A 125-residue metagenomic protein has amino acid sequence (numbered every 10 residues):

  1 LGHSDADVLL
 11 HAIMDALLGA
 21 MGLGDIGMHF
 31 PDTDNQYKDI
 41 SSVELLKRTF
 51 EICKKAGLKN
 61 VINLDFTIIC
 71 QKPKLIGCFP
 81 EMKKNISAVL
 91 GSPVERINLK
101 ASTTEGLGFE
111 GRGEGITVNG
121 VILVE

Functional and structural regions predicted by a protein language model:
L1-F79, L90: RNase III-family endoribonuclease catalytic core
L1-H3, E81-K83, R112-E114: Surface-exposed beta-strand edges and their flanking turn/coil or helix-capping segments
V43, K100, I122-L123: Short, intrinsically disordered/low-complexity patches at protein termini and at juxtamembrane boundaries
I52, N85, V89, L123: Mid-sequence acidic-hydrophobic segments that form the walls of catalytic/ligand-binding cavities or oligomerization
D65-C70, K74, P80-E110: Short, conserved loop-to-beta-strand elements that form functional interface hotspots
E110-E125: C-terminal edge-of-domain segments
